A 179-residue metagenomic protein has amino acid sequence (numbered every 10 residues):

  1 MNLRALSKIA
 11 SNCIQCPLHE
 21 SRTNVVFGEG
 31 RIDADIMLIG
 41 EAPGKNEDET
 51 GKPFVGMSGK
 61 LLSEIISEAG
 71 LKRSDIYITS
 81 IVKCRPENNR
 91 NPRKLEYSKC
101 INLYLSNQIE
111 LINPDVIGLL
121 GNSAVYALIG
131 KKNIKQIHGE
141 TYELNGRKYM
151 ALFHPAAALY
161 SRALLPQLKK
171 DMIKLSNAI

Functional and structural regions predicted by a protein language model:
M1-M57, E68, N145, N177-I179: Active-site and ligand/interface coordination hotspots across diverse enzymes and nucleic-acid-associated assemblies
L3, S7, G59, S63 (+2 more regions): Short, well-ordered alpha-helical scaffold segments within catalytic/effector domains
S11, A69, R73-S74, I81-I179: Glycine/proline-rich loop-helix segments at beta-alpha junctions forming the active-site rim of enzyme cores
C16-T23, M57-S63, Y126-N133: Short, mixed-charge, low-aromatic patches
V25-V26, I39, V55, I76 (+2 more regions): Hydrophobic aliphatic residue packing
R31-D33, L62, N133, Y142: Polar low-complexity intrinsically disordered regions enriched in Ser/Thr and small residues
K52-G59, L165, K169: Short amphipathic alpha-helical segment that frequently serves as the phosphate-/nucleotide-binding helix
M57-I76: The first long alpha-helix at the start of the GST-like C-terminal all-alpha domain
